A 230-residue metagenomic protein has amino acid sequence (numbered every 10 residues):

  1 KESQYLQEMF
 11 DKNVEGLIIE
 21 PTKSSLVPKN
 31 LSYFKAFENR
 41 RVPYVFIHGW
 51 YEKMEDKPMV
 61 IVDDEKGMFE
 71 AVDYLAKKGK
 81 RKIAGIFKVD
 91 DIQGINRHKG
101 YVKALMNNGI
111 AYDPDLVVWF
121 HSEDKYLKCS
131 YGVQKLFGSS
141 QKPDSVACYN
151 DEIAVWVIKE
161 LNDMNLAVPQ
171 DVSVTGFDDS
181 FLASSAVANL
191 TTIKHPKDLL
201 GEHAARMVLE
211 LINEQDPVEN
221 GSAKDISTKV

Functional and structural regions predicted by a protein language model:
K1, P21, L116-Y126: Short beta->alpha junction loops
K1-D73, G138: Alpha-helical recognition/docking segments in bacterial nutrient-uptake and carbohydrate-utilization systems
V14-S24, V45, A84-F87, V118 (+2 more regions): Periplasmic-binding protein-like
P58-G85, K99, K103, Y126-K135 (+2 more regions): Hydrophobic alpha-helical segments within soluble ligand-binding/sensing domains
D64, G94, N150-D151: Helix N-cap/beta->alpha junction signal
F69-I110, N220-V230: An alpha-beta-alpha
K82, Y112-L116, V168-S173: Short acidic capping loops at alpha-helix termini that bridge into adjacent secondary structure
S130-V230: Flexible loop/turn connectors
